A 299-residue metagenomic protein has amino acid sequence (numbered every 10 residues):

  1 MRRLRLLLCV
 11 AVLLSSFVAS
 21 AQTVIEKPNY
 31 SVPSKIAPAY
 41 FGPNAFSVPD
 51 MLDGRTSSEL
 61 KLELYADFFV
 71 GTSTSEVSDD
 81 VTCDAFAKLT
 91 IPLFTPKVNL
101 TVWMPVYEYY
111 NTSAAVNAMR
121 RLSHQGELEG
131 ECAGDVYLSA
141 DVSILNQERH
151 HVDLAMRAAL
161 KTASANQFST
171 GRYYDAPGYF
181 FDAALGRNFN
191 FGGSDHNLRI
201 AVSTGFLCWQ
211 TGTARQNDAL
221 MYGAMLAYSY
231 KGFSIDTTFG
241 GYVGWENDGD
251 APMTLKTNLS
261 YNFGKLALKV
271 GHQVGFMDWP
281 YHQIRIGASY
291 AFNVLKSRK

Functional and structural regions predicted by a protein language model:
M1-F41, L295-K299: Cleavable N-terminal export/targeting peptides
Q22-T162, P177-N190, F233-T238, T254-L255: Transmembrane beta-barrel domains of Gram-negative outer membranes and organellar outer membranes
T74-C83, V106-E108, G130-C132, T170-P177 (+3 more regions): Solvent-exposed loop/turn segments connecting transmembrane beta-strands in outer-membrane beta-barrel proteins
I91-L93, M104, V142-I144, R187-F189 (+5 more regions): Residue-level signature of outer-membrane beta-barrel architecture
A115, L122-Q125, T213-A214, L220-K299: Outer membrane beta-barrel transmembrane domains
N166-F168: C-terminal/domain-terminus segments
Y174-G244: Detector for outer-membrane/organellar transmembrane beta-barrel domains, recognizing the amphipathic beta-strand
